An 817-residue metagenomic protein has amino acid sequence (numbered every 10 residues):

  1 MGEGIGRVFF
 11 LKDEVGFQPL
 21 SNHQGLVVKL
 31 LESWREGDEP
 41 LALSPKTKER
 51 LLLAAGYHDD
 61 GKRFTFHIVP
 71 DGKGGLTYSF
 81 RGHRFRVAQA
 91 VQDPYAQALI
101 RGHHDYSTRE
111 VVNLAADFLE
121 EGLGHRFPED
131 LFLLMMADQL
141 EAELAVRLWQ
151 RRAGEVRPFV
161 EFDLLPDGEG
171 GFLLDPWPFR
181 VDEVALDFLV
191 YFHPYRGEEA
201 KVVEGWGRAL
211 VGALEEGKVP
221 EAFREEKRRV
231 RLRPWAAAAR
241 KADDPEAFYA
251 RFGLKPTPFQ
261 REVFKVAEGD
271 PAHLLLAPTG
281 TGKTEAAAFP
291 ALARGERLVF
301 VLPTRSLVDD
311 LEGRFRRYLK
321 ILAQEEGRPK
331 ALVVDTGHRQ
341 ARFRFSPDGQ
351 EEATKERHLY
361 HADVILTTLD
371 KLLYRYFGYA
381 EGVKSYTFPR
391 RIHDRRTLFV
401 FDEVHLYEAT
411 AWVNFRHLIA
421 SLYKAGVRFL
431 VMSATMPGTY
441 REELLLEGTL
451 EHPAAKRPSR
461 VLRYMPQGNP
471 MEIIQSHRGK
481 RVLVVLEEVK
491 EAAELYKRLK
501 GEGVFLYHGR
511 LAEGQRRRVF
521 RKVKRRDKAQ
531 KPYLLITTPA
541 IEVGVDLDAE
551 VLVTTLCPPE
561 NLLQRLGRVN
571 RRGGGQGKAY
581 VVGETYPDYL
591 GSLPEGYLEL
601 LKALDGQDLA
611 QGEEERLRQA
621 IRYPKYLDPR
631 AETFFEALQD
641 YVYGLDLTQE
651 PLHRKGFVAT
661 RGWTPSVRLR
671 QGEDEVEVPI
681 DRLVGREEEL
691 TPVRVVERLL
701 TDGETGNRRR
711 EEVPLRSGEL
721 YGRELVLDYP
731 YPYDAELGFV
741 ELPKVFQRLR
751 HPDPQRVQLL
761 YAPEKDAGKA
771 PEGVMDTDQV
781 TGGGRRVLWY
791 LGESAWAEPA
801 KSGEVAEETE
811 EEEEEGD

Functional and structural regions predicted by a protein language model:
I5-N22, K29-E226: Divalent metal-dependent catalytic cores for phosphoryl transfer on phosphate-bearing substrates
E36, A96, Q475-H477, E494 (+4 more regions): C-terminal helicase lobe and adjacent C-terminal extensions/tails of nucleic-acid helicase motors
A238-L274: Conserved pre-motif I regulatory segment
D270-P290: Walker A/P-loop
E296-Y318, G438-Y440, V489: Conserved Walker A/P-loop ATP-binding site and its immediately adjacent core in helicase/helicase-like ATPase domains
Q324-A380: Inter-Walker segment of RecA-like/P-loop motor cores
D370-Y374, K384-A425: SF2 helicase catalytic motif II
M436-G479: Interdomain hinge/linker at the junction between the two RecA-like core domains of SF2 helicases
